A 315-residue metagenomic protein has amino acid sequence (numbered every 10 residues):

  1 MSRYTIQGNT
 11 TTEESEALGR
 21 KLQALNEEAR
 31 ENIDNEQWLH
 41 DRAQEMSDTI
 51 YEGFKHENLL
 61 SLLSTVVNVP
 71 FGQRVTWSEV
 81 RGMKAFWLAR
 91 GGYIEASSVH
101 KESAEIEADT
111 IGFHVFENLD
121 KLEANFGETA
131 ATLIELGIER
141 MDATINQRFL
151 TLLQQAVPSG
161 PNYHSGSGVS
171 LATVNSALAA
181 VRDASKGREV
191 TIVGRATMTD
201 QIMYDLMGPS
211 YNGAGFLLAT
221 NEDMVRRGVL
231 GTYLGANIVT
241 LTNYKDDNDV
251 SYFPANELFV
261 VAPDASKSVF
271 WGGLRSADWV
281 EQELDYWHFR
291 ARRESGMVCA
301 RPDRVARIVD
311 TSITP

Functional and structural regions predicted by a protein language model:
M1-T49: N-terminal alpha-helical "arm" segments
S2-Y4, G8, Q23-N26, G208-P315: Sequence/fold signature of self-assembling virion shell proteins
T12-R20, E105-I111, N146-Q147, T151: Short, compositionally biased low-complexity segments
E28, N32, E52-H56, V69 (+2 more regions): Surface-exposed polar/charged interaction patches
L39-I111: Assembly/oligomerization interface modules of large self-assembling protein complexes
E107-D109, K186, T232, E283: A short, structural micro-pattern
G112-K186, S312-P315: Alpha-helical scaffold segments that mediate packing/assembly in large oligomeric complexes
Q155-V229: Extended, solvent-exposed, turn-rich assembly/linker loops in the middle of proteins
